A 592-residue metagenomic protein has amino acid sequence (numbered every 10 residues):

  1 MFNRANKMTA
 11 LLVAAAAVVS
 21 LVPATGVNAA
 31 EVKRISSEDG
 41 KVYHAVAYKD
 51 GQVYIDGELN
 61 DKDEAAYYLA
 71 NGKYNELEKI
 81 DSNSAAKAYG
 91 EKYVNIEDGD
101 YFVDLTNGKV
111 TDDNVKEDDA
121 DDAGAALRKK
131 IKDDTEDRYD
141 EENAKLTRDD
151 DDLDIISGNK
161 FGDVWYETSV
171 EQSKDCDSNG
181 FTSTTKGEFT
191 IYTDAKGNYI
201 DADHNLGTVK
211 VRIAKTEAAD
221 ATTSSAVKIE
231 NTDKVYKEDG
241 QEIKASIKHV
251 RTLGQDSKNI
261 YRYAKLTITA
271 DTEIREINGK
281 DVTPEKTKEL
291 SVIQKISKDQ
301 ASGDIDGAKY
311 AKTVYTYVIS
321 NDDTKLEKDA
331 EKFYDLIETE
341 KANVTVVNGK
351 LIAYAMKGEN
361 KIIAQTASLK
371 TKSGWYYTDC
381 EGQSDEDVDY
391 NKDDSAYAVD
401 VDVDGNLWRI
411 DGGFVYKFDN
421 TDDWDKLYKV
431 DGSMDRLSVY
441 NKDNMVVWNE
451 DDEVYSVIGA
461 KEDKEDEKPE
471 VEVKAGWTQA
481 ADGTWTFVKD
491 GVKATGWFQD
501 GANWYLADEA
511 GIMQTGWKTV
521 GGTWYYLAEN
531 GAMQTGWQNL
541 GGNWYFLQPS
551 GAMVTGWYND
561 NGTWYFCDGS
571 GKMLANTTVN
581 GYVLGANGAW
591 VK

Functional and structural regions predicted by a protein language model:
F2-K592: Extracellular adhesion/carbohydrate-binding repeat motifs centered on closely spaced tryptophans
